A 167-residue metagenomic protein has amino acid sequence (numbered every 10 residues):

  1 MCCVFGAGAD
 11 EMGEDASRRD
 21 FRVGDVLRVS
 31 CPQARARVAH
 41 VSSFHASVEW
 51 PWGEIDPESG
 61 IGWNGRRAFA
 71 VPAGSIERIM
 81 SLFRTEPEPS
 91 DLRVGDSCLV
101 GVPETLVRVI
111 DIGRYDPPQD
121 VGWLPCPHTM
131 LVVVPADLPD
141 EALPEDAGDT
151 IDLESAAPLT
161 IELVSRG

Functional and structural regions predicted by a protein language model:
M1-E11: Short, Lys/Arg-enriched N-terminal segments with co-localized hydrophobic residues within the first ~10-30 amino acids
C3-V4, P32, L99, P127: Secreted/luminal cysteine- and crosslink-motif detector
F5-G6, E54-D91, L124-G167: Intrinsically disordered, low-complexity, charged/polar segments
G13-A16, P87: A structural connector/turn signal
R18-S30, S90-G101: Short coil-to-beta transition motif at edge beta-strands of beta-rich domains
V29-C31, V48, R78, V100-V102 (+3 more regions): Extended, low-complexity, intrinsically disordered tandem-repeat tracts enriched in acidic/polar residues
A34-S43, E104-Y115: Short beta-strand-centered aromatic/proline hotspots
F44-W52, D116-V133: Short, solvent-exposed secondary-structure boundary/capping segments
